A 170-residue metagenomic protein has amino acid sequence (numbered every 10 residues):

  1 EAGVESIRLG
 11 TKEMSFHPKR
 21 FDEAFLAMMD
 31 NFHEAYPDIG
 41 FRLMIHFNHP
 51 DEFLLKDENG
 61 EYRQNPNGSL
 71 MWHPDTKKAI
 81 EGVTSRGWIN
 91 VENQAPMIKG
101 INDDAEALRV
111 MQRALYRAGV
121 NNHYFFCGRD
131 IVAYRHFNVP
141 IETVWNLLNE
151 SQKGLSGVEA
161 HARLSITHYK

Functional and structural regions predicted by a protein language model:
E1-V139, T143, L147-G154: Conserved AdoMet/S-adenosylmethionine-binding subsite of the radical SAM
W145-K170: C-terminal accessory regions of radical SAM enzymes
